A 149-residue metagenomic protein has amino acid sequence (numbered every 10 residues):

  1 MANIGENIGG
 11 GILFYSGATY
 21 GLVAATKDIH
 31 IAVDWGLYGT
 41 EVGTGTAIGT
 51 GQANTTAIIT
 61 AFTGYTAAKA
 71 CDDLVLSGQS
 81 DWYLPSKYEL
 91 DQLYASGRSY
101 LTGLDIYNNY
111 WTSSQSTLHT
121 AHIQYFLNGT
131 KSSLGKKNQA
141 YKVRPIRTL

Functional and structural regions predicted by a protein language model:
M1-L76, T120-N128, A140-I146: Extracellular adhesion/carbohydrate-recognition regions
V23-A25, W82-P85: Hydrophobic core segments of beta-strands in well-ordered, beta-rich domains
G64, Q79-D81, K87-L149: C-terminal, surface-exposed recognition/capping segments
